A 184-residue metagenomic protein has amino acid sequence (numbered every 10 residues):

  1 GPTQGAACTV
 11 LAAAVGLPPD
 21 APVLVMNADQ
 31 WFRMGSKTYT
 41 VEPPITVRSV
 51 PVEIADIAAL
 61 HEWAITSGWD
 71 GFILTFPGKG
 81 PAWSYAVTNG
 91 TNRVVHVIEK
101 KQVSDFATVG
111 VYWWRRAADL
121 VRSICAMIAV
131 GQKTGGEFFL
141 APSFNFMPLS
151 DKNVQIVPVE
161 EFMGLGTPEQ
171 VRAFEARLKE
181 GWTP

Functional and structural regions predicted by a protein language model:
G1-S84: Conserved beta-loop-beta/alpha segment of the NTase-like Rossmann-fold superfamily that binds/positions NTPs
P2-A6, K133, G164: Aromatic-acidic/polar surface patches that form glycan- and anion
A7-V15, V87-G90, R115, E169-E175: Short, surface-exposed amphipathic charged segments that create phosphate/polyanion-binding patches used for binding
D29, N89, G164: Acidic active-site catalytic centers that drive phospho-/nucleotidyl reactions and related ester hydrolyses
K37-T38, T46-P51, I65, R93-M163 (+1 more regions): Catalytic-core segments of class I nucleotidyltransferases/pyrophosphorylases that form NMP-activated intermediates
G80, M163-G164: Short secondary-structure capping/turn micro-motifs that flank functional sites
Y85-T88, I156: A structural signal for short hydrophobic beta-strand segments in well-ordered beta-sheet cores
